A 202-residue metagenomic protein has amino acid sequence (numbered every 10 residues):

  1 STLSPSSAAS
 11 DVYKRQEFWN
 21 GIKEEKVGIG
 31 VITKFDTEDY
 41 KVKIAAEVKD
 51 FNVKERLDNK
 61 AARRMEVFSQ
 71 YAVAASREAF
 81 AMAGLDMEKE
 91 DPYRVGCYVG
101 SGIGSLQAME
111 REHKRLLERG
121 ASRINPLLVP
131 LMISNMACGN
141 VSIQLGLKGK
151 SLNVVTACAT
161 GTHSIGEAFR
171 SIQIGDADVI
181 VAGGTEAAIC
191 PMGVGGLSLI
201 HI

Functional and structural regions predicted by a protein language model:
S1-A9, Y13, I200-H201: Single conserved hydrophobic/aromatic residue that forms the stacking wall/gate of nucleotide- or nucleobase-binding
A8-A9, A79, S164, A168: Small-residue (primarily alanine) positions within well-ordered alpha-helices, especially packing/interaction faces
A9, R94-V95, A177: Local beta-strand N-terminus motif with an aromatic residue
W19, K23-T156, A188-V194: Conserved beta-ketoacyl condensing-enzyme motif
S142-G146, E167-D176: Alpha-helix C-terminal capping segments
G161: Short conserved active-site loop signatures built around small residues
D176-L199: Acyl-CoA/ACP chain-elongation machinery
